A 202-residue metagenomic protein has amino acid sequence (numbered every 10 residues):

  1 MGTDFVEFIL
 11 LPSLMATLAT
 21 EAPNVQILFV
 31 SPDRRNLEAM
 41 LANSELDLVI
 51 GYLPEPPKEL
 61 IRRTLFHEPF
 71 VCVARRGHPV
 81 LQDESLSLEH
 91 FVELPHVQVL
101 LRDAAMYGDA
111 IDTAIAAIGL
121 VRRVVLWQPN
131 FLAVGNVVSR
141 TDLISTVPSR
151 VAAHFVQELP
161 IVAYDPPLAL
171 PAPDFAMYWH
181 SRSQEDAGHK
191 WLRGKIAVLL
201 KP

Functional and structural regions predicted by a protein language model:
M1-K58, Q128: Central regulatory/effector-binding core of bacterial HTH transcription factors
I9-L10, I161-P202: A late-sequence structural motif
V25, L41-I50, F70, L120 (+3 more regions): Alpha-to-beta junction loops
Y52, V80-Q82, L86, H96-I118 (+2 more regions): Secondary-structure junction motif
L53-P54, R76, P148-V151: Short secondary-structure boundary segments
K58-T64, E68, P129-S181: Beta-alpha-beta core module
L60-H96, H180, H189: Flexible hinge/capping segments at coil-to-helix
